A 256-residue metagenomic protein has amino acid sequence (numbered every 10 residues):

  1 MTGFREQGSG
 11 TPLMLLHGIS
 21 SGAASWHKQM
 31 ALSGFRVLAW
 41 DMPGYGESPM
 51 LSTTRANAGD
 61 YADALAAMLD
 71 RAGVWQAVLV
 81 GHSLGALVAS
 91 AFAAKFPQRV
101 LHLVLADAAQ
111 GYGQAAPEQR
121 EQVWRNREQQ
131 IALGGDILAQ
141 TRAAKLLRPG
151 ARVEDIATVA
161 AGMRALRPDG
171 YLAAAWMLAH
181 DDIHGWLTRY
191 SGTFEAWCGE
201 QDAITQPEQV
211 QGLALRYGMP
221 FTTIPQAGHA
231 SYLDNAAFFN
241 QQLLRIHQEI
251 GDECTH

Functional and structural regions predicted by a protein language model:
M1-M14, L32-R36, D70, V74-W75 (+4 more regions): Alpha/beta-hydrolase fold catalytic core
T2-L51: Conserved HGGG/HGGXW glycine-rich cap/lid loop of the alpha/beta-hydrolase fold
A31, S191-A227, L233, F238: Conserved loop-alpha-helix segment in the C-terminal half of the alpha/beta-hydrolase fold that carries the catalytic
D60-A77: Conserved acidic catalytic loop of the alpha/beta-hydrolase fold
L79-G81, A106: Short beta-strand immediately N-terminal to the catalytic nucleophile in serine-hydrolase-like folds
G81, G85, A89: Gly/Ala-rich beta-loop-alpha elbow adjacent to hydrolase catalytic centers
S90, A94-K95, R99-L133: Flexible "cap/lid" loop of the alpha/beta hydrolase fold
Q114-Q119, L133-R189: Conserved alpha/beta-hydrolase catalytic His-Asp/Glu region
